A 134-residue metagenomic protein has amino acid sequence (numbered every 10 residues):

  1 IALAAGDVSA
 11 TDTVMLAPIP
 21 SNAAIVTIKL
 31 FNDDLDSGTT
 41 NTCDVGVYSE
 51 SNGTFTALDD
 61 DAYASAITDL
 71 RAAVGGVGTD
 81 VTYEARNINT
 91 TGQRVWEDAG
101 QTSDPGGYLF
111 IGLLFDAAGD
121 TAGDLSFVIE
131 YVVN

Functional and structural regions predicted by a protein language model:
I1-N134: Surface-exposed, low-hydrophobicity beta-strand/loop segments enriched in small/polar/acidic residues
